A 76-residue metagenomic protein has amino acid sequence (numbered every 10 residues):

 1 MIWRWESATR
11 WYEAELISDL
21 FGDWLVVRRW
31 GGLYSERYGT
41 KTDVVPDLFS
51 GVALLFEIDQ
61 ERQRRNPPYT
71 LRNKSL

Functional and structural regions predicted by a protein language model:
M1-A8, L76: Negatively charged, low-complexity tracts enriched in Asp/Glu with abundant Ser/Thr
A8-R10, L20-F21: Short, charged/polar surface micro-motifs in flexible loops or helix N-caps
T9-E13, F49: Short N-terminal leader segment in a subset of presequences, especially plant chloroplast and some mitochondrial
E15-T42, F56, R65-P68, R72-K74: Short aromatic-glycine-(Arg/Gly/Cys) micro-motifs in beta-strand/loop hairpins
D47-L55: Short amphipathic alpha-helices within nucleic acid-binding modules
L48, R62-R64: Conserved helix-adjacent loop modules within structured domains
